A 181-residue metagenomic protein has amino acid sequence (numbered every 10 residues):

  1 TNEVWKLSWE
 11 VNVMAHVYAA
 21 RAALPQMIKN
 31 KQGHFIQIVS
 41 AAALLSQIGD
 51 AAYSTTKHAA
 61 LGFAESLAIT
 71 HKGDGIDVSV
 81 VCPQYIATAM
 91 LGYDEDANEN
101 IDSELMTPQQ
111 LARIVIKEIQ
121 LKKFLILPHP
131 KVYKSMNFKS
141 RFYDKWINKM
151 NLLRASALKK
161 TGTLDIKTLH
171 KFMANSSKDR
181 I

Functional and structural regions predicted by a protein language model:
E3-E10: Active-site Tyr-X3-Lys motif and surrounding loop/helix of classical short-chain dehydrogenase/reductase
A20, T56: Active-site helix of classical SDR
A22-K31: A short helix-coil junction within the Rossmann-fold of NAD(P)-dependent oxidoreductases
S40: Residue(s) in the substrate-gating loop at a strand-loop-helix junction that position the organic substrate next
L45, S66-I76: Active-site-adjacent segment of SDR/Rossmann-fold oxidoreductases
Q47-A52: Active-site loop immediately N-terminal to the catalytic Tyr-X3-Lys motif of short-chain dehydrogenase/reductase
A97-N98, D102-L105, Q109-I181: C-terminal tail/cap regions
